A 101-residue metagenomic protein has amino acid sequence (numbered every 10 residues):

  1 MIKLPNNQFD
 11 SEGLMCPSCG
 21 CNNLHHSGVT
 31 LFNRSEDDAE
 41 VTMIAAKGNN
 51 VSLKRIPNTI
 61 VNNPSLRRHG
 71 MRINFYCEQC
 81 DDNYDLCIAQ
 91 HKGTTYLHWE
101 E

Functional and structural regions predicted by a protein language model:
M1-K3, D10, L14-M15, C21-G70 (+1 more regions): Short recognition patches in nucleic-acid-associated and regulatory proteins
Q8, H69, E78-C80: A generic structural signal for short, solvent-exposed coil/turn residues that cap or connect secondary-structure
C16-C19, C77-C80: Short cysteine-rich clusters marking metal-coordination/redox-active sites
R72-N74: Beta-strand/loop-rich accessory regions of lumenal/periplasmic or secreted enzymes, predominantly carbohydrate-active
D82-L86: Beta-strand-rich cores of mature extracytoplasmic or soluble domains
I88-E101: A short, surface-exposed interaction/processing loop segment used at functional sites
